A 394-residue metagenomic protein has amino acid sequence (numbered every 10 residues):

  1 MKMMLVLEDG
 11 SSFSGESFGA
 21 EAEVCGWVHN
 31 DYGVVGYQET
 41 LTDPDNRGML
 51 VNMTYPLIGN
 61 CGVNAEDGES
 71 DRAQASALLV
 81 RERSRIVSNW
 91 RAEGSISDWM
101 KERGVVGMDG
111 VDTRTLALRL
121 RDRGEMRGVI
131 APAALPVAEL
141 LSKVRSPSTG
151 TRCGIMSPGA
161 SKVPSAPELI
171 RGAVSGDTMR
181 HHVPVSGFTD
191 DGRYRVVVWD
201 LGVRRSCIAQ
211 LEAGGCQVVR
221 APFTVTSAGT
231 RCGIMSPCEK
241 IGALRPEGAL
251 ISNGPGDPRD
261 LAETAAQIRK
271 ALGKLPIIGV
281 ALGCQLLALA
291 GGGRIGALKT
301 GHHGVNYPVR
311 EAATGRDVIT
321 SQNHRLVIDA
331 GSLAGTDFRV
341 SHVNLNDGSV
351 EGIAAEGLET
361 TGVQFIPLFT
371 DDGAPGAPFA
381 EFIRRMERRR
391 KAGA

Functional and structural regions predicted by a protein language model:
K2-E39, D43-D45: Intrinsically disordered, low-complexity, positively charged segments
L7, N30, N52-M53, V80 (+3 more regions): General beta-strand structural signal in soluble alpha/beta enzymes
V35-Q38, P44, L57-I58, V63-E93 (+8 more regions): Amide-donor transfer/coupling interface in amidating biosynthetic enzymes
M108-G110, G248-S252, R269-G292, I366: Catalytic nucleophile loop
V197, V219: Conserved beta-strand positions in the Rossmann-like core of class I SAM-dependent methyltransferases
L201, F223, L282: Cofactor-binding loop segments of dinucleotide-utilizing enzymes, especially the Rossmann-like FAD- and NAD(P)+-binding
N253-D257: Short glycine-rich anion-binding loops that position phosphate/pyrophosphate groups of nucleotides and phosphorylated
